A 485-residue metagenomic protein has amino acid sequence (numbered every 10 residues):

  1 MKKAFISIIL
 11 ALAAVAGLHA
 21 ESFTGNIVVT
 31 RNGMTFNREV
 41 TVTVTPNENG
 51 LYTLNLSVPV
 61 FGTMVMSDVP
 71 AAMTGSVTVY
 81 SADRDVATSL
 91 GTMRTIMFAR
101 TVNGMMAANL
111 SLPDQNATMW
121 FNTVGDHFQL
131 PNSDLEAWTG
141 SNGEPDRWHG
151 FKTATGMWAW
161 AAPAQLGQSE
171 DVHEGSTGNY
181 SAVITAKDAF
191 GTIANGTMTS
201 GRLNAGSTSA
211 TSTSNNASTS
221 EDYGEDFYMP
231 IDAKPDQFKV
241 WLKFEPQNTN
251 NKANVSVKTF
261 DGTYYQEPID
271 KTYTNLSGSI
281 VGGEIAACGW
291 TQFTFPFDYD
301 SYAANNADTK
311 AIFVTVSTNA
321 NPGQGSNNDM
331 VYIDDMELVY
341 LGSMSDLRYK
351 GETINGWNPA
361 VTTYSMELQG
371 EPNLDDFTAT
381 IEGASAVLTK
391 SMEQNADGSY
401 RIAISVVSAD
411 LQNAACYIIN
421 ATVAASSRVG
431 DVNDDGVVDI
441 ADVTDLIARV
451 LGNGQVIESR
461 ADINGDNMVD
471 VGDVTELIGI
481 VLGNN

Functional and structural regions predicted by a protein language model:
A20-I27, F36-R38, G62-S76, M105-L130 (+1 more regions): Edge beta-strand at a domain terminus
M34-M93: Central antiparallel beta-sheet cores of small beta-barrel/beta-sandwich binding domains
V124-A162: Extracellular carbohydrate-recognition regions
H173-A194, G201-N215: Short carbohydrate-recognition loop motifs
Y264-T309, G323-S326: Extracellular carbohydrate recognition and processing domains and analogous Trp-centered ligand-binding platforms
N306-A307, N319-Y340: Extracellular carbohydrate recognition
L341-S427: Beta-rich interaction/scaffold domains
T422-N485: Cellulosome-associated attachment modules in secreted, modular CAZymes
